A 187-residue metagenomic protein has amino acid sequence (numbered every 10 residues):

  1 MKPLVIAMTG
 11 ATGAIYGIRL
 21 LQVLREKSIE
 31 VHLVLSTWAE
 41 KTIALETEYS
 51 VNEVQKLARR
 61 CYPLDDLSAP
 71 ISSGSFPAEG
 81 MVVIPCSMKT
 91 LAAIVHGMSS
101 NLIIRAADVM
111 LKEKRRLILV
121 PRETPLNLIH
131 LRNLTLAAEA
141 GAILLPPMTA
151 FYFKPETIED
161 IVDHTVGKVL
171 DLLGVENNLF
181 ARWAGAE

Functional and structural regions predicted by a protein language model:
M1-I118, T124-E187: A cross-family phosphate/adenosyl-ligand binding-site feature
